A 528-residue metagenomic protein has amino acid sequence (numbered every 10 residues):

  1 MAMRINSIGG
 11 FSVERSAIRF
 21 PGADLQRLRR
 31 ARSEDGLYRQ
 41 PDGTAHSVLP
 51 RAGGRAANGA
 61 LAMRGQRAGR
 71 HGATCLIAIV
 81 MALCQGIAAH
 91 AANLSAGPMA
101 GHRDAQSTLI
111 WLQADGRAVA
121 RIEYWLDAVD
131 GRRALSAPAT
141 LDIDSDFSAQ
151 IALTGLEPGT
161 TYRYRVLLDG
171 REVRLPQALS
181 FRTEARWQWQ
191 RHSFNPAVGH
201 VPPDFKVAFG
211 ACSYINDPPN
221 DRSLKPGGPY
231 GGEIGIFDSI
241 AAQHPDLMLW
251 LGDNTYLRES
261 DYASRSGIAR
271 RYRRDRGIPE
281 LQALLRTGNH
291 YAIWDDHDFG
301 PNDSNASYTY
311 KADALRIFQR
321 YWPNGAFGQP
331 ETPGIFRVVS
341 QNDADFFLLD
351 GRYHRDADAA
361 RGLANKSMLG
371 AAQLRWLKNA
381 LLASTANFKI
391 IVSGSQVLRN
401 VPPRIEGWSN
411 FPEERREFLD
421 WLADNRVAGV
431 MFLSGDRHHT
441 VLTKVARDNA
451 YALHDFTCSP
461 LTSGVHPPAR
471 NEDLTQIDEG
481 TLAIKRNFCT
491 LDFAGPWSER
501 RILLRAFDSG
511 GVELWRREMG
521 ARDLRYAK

Functional and structural regions predicted by a protein language model:
M1-T74: Extracytoplasmic/lumenal domain signature
R4-I5, M81, A92: N-terminal start and proteolytic maturation junction detector
R15-A17, I79, A96: A general, composition-driven signal for non-globular sequence regions
C75-G86: Bacterial N-terminal signal peptides
I87-A91: Sec/Tat signal peptide C-region and signal peptidase I cleavage site
A92-K528: Metal-dependent phosphoester/phosphodiester hydrolase catalytic core
